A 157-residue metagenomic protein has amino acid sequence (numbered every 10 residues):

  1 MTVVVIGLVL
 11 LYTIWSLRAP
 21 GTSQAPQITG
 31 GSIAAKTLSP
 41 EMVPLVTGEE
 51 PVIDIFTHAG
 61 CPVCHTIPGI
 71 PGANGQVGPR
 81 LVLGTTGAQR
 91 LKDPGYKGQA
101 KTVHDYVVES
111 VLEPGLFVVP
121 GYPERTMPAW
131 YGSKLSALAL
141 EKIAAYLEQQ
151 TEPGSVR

Functional and structural regions predicted by a protein language model:
M1-V5: N-terminal Sec-pathway targeting helices
L8-A19, T126-R157: C-terminal capping alpha-helices of c-type cytochrome domains
P26-T57, A100-K101: Electrostatic cytochrome c docking/interface patches
I53, T66-S110, E124-K134: Gly/Gly-Pro-rich "capping" loops immediately C-terminal to redox-active cysteine motifs in periplasmic/lumenal
T57-V63, P68, A139: Short pre-active-site segment immediately N-terminal to redox-active cysteine/selenocysteine motifs in thiol-based
I67, P114, Q149-P153: Generic structural signal for alpha-helix termini and adjacent loop/cap motifs
H104-L112, L116, A137, E141-A144 (+1 more regions): An amphipathic alpha-helix signature
L116-Y122, G154: Substrate-binding/catalytic groove segments of enzymes that remodel or degrade extracellular structural polymers
